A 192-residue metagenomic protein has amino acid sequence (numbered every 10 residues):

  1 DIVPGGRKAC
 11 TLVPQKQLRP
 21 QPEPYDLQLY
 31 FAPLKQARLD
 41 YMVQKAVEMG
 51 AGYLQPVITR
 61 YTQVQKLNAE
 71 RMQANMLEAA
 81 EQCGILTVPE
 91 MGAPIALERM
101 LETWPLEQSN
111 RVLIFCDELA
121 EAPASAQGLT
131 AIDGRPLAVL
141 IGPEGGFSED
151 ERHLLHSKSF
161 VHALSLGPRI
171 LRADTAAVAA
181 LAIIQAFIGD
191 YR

Functional and structural regions predicted by a protein language model:
D1-R19: N-terminal positively charged helical leader segments and presequences
R7, P22-D26, G134-P136: Short connector loops at helix/strand junctions that flank enzyme active sites, especially segments positioning acidic
Q15-I114: RNA substrate-binding interface of SAM-dependent RNA methyltransferases
P33, P143, D174-T175: Conserved residues at beta->alpha junctions
L67, A124-A126, A173-A177: Short, charged, surface-exposed secondary-structure boundary motifs
I95-E102, E121-P123, I170-L171: A short acidic, often aromatic-flanked loop/helix-cap motif at beta-alpha or helix-coil junctions that lines enzyme
L106-L154, F160-S165: Active-site/ligand-binding-proximal alpha/beta "capping" segment
E149-R192: Structured adenosyl-cofactor binding patch, chiefly the S-adenosyl-L-methionine
